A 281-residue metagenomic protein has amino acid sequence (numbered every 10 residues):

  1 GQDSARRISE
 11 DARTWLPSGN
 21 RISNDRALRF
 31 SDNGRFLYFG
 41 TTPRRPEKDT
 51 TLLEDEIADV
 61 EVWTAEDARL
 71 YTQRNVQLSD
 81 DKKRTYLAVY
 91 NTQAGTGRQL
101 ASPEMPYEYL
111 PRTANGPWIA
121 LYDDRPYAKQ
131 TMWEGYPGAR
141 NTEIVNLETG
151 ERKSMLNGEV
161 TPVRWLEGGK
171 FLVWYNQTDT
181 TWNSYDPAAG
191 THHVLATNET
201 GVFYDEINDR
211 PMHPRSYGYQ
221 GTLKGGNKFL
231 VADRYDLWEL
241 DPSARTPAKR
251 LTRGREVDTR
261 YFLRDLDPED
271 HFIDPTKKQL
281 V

Functional and structural regions predicted by a protein language model:
G1-V281: Beta-propeller folds
